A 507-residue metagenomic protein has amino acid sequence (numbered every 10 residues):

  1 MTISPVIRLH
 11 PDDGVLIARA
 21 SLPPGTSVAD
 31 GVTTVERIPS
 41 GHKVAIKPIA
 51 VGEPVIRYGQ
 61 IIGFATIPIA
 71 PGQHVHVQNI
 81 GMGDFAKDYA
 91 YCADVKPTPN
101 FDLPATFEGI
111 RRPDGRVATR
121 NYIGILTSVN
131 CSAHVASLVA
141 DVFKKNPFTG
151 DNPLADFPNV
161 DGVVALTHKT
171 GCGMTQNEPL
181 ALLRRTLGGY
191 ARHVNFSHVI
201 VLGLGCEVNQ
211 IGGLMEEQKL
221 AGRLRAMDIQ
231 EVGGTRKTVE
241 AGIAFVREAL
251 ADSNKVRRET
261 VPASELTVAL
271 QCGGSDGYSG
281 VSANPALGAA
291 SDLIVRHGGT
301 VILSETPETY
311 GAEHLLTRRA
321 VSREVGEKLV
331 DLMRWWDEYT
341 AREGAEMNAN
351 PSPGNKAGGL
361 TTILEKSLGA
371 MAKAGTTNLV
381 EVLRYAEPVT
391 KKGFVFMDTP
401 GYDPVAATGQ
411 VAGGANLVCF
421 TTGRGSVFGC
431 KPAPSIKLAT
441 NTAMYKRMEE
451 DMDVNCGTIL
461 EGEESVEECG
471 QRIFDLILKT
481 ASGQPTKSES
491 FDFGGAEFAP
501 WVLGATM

Functional and structural regions predicted by a protein language model:
M1-L417, S426-F428, P432-M507: Metallocofactor- and cofactor-centric catalytic cores in central/energy metabolism, strongly enriched
T422: Short secondary-structure boundary segments
